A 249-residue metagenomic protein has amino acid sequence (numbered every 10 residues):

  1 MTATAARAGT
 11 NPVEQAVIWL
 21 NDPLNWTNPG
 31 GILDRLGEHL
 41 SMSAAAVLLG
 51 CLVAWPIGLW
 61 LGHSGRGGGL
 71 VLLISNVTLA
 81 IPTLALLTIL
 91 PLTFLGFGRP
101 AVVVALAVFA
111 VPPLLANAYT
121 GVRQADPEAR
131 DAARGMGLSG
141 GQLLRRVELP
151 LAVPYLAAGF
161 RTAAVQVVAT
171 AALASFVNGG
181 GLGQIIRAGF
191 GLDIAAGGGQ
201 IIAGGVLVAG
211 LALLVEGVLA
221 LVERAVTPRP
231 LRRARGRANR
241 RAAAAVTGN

Functional and structural regions predicted by a protein language model:
M1-W19, G30, G217-N249: Transmembrane alpha-helical segments of polytopic membrane transport and secretion proteins
T2-V47, I194: Periplasmic/extracellular loop-to-transmembrane helix junction in inner-membrane transport proteins
G31-M42, P91-P113, V153, Q200-G204: Loop-to-helix entry region at the N-terminal start of transmembrane alpha-helices in multi-pass membrane transporters
A44, G140-A174, A203: Transmembrane alpha-helices
I57-L90, L106, A116-T120: Cytoplasmic-entry segments and transmembrane alpha-helices of multi-pass inner-membrane transporters
L59, N117, G121-Q124, E128-D131 (+2 more regions): Membrane-spanning helices that line or support transport/gating and their immediate boundary helices in channels
N117-A157: Short cytoplasmic-facing helical segments at TM-TM junctions of multi-pass membrane proteins
L182-E223: Hydrophobic alpha-helical transmembrane segments of polytopic membrane proteins
